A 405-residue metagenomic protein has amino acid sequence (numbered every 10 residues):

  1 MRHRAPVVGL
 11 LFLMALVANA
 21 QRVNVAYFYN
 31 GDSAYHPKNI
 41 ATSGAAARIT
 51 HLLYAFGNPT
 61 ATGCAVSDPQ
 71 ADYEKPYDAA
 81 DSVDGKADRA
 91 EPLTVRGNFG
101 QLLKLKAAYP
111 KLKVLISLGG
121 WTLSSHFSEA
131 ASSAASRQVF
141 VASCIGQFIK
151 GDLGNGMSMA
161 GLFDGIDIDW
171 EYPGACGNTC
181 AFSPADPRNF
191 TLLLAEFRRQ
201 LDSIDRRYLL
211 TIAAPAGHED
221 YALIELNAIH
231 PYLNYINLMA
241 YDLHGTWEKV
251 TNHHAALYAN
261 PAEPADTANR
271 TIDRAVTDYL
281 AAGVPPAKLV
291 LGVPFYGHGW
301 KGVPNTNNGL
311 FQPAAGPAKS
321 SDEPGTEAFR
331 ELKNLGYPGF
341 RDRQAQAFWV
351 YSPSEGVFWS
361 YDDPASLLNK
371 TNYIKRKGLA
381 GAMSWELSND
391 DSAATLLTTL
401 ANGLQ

Functional and structural regions predicted by a protein language model:
L11-N19: Hydrophobic h-region of N-terminal signal peptides that target proteins for export in Gram-negative bacteria
Q21-G156, N252, L397: Glycan-recognition patch characteristic of GH18 chitinases/ENGases and related GlcNAc/peptidoglycan-binding proteins
V25-A26, T62-A90, P173-E327: Substrate-binding surface in catalytic domains of secreted glycosidases
L52, I116, I168, F197 (+4 more regions): Conserved, mostly hydrophobic/aromatic
L115-T122, L162-A175: Mobile, glycine-rich extracellular loop/lid and propeptide segments that shape or gate substrate/ligand access
S133-I166, L193-Q200, Y221-Y232: An active-site-proximal structural segment forming one wall of the substrate-binding cleft that immediately precedes
H298-W300, D362-Q405: Acidic/aromatic/glycine-rich contiguous surface patches that form carbohydrate-binding/processing clefts and analogous
S320-L379: Hydrophobic, secondary-structure "cap" segments at the distal end of domains
